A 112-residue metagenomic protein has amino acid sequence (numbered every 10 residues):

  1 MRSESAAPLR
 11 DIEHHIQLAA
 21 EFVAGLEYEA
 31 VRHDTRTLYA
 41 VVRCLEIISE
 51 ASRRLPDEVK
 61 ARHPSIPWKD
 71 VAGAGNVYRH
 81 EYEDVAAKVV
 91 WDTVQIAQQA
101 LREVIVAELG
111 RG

Functional and structural regions predicted by a protein language model:
M1-G112: Solvent-exposed interaction patches of small proteins and small membrane subunits
